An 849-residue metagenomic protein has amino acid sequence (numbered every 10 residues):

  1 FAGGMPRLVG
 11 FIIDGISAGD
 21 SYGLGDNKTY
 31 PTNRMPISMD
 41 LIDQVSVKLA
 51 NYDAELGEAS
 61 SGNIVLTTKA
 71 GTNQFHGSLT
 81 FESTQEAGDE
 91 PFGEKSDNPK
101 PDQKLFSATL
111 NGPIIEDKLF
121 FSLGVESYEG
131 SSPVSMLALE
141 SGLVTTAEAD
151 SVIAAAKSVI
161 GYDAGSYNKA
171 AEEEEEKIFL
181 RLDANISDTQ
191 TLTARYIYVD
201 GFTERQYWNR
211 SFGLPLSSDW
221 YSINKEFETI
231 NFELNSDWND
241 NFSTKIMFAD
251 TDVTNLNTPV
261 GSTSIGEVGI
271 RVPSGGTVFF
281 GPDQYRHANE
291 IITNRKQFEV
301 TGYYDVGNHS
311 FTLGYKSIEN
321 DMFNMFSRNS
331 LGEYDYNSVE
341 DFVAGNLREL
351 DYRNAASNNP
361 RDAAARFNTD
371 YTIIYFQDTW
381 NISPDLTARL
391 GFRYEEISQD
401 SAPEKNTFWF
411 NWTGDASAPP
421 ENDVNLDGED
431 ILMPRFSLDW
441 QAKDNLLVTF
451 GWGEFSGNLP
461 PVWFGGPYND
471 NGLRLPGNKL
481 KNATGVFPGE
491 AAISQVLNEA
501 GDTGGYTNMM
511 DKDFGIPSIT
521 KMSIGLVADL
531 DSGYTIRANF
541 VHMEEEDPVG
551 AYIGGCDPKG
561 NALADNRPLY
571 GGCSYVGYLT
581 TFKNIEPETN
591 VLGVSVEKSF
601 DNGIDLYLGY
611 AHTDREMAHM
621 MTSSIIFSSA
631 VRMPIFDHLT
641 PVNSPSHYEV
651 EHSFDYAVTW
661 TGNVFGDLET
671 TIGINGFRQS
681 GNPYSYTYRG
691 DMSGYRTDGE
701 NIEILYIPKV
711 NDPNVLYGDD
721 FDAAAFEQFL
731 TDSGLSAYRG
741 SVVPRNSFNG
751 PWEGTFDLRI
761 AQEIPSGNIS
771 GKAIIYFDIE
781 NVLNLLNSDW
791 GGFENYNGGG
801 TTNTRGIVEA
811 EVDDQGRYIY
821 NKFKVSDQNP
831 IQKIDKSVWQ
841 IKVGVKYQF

Functional and structural regions predicted by a protein language model:
F1-D20, A59-K69: Extracytoplasmic beta-strand/coil segments of soluble accessory domains associated with Gram-negative outer-membrane
A18-L49, F92-P101, A108: Short acidic/polar hinge/loop motifs at secondary-structure boundaries that mediate gating or recognition
I37-E82, L105-S107, N111-K118: A beta-strand signature from Gram-negative outer-membrane beta-barrel systems, especially the internal plug domain
P99-F202, S222-K245, A249, R393 (+1 more regions): Transmembrane beta-barrel wall of Gram-negative outer-membrane proteins
D188-Q377, G414-P419, G560-T580, E588-V591: Replace "related TpsB outer-membrane translocases also match" with "some related outer-membrane beta-barrels such as
A402-M433, S437-T580, E700, G740 (+2 more regions): Solvent-exposed loop/turn elements at secondary-structure boundaries
R537-S685: Gram-negative outer-membrane beta-barrel transporters
T671-N768, I774, G799-P830: Extracytoplasmic gating/loop element in the C-terminal half of outer-membrane beta-barrel translocons and assembly
